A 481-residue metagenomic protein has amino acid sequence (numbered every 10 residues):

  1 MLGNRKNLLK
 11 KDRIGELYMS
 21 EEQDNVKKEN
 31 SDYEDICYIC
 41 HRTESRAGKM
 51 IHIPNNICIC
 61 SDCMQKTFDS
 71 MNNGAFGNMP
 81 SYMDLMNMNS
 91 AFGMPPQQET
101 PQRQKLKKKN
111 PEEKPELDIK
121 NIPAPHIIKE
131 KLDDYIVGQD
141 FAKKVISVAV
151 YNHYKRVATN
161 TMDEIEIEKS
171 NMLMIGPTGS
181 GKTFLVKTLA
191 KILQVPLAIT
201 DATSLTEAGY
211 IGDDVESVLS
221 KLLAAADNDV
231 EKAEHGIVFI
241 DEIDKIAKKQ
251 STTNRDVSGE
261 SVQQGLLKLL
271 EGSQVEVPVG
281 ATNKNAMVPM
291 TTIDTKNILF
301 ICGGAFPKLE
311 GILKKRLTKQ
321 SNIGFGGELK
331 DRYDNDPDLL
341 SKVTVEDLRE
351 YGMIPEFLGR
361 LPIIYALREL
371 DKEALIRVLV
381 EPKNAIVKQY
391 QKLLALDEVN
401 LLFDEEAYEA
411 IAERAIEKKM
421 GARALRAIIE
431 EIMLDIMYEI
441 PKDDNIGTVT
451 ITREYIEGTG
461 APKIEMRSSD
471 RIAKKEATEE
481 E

Functional and structural regions predicted by a protein language model:
L2-F239, D244-E481: Non-catalytic accessory segments flanking P-loop/AAA+ NTPase cores
